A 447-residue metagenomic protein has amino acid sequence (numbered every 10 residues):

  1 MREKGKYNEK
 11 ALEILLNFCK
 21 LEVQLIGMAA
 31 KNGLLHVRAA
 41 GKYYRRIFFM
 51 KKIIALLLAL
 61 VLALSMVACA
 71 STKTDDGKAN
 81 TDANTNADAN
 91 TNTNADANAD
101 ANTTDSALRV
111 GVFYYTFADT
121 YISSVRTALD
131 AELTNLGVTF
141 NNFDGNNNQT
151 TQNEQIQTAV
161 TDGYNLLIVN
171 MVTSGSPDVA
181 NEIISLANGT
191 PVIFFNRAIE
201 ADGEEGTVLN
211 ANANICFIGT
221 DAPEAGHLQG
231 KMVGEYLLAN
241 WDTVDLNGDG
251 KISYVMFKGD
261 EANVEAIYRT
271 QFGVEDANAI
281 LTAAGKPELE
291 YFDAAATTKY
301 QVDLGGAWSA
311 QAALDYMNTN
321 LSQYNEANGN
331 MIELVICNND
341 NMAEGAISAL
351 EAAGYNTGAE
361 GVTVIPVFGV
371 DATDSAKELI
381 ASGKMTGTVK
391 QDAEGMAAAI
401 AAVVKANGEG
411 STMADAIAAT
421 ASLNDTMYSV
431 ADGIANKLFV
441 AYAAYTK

Functional and structural regions predicted by a protein language model:
R2-N8, E13-F49: Short, Lys/Arg-enriched N-terminal segments with co-localized hydrophobic residues within the first ~10-30 amino acids
V67-A79: Bacterial lipoprotein signal-peptidase II cleavage site
A101, S106, G248-S253, F257-E261 (+3 more regions): Hinge/cleft segment of the Venus flytrap/periplasmic-binding protein
L108-A128, E132-L133, N141-T158, Y164 (+4 more regions): Extracytoplasmic "Venus flytrap"
Y121-N135, A225-Q229, V264-F292, A296 (+3 more regions): Short, solvent-exposed amphipathic alpha-helices that sit in or adjacent to ligand/effector-binding or catalytic
Q152, C216-D249, Y268, A310-M317 (+2 more regions): Hydrophobic alpha-helical segments within soluble ligand-binding/sensing domains
V169-V192, G273, A296-K377: Hydrophobic alpha-helical
E182-E224, T243-K251, F257, T373-A381: Flexible loop/hinge segments that line or gate small-molecule binding clefts
